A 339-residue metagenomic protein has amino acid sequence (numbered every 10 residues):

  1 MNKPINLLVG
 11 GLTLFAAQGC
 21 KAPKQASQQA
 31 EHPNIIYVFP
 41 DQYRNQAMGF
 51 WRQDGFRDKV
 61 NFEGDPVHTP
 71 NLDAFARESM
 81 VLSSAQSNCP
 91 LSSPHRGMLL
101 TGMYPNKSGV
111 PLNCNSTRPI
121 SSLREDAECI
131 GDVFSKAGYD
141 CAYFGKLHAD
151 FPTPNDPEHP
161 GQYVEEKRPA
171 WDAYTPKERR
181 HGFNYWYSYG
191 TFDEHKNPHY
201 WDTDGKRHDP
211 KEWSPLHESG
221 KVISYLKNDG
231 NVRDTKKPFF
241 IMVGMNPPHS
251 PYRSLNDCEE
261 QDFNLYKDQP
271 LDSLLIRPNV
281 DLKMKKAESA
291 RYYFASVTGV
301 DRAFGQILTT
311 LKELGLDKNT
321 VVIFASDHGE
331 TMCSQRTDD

Functional and structural regions predicted by a protein language model:
K3-P4, G11-T13, C20-D339: Formylglycine-dependent sulfatase
